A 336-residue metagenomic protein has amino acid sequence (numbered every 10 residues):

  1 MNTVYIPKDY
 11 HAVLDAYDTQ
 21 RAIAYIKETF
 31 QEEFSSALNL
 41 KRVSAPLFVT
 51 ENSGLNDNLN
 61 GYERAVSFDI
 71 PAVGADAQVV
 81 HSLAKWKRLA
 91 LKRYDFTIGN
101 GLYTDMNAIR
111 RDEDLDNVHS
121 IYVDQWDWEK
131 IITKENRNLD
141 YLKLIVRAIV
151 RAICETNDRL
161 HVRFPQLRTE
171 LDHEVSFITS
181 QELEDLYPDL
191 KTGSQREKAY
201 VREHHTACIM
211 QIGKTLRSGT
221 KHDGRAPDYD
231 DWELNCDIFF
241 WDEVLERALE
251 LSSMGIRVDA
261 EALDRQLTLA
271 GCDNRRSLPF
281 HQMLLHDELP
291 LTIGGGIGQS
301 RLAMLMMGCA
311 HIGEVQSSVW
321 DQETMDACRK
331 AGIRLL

Functional and structural regions predicted by a protein language model:
N2-H119, D127-I131: Class II aminoacyl-tRNA synthetase-like tRNA-binding/catalytic domains
R21, Y25-T29, R137-L144, A148 (+3 more regions): Generic recognition of stable, solvent-exposed alpha-helical segments in well-folded globular domains
F34-K41, I149-L160, A310: A generic secondary-structure signal for well-formed alpha-helical elements
L47-E51, P165-D172, D321-M325: A glycine-rich phosphate-binding loop feature that marks nucleotide/adenosyl-phosphate handling sites
F68-I70, K92-I98, V118-S120, R196-R202 (+2 more regions): A general structural signal for short secondary-structure junctions and capping/turn motifs
N100-L102, V123-D127, H204-T206, E246-A248: Extracellular structured ligand-interaction cores
T104-K191: Extended, charged alpha-beta segments that form solvent-exposed binding/catalytic grooves in nucleic-acid-handling
I109, S180-L336: A translation/RNA-centric and nucleic-acid-associated enzymatic feature enriched in Class II aminoacyl-tRNA synthetases
